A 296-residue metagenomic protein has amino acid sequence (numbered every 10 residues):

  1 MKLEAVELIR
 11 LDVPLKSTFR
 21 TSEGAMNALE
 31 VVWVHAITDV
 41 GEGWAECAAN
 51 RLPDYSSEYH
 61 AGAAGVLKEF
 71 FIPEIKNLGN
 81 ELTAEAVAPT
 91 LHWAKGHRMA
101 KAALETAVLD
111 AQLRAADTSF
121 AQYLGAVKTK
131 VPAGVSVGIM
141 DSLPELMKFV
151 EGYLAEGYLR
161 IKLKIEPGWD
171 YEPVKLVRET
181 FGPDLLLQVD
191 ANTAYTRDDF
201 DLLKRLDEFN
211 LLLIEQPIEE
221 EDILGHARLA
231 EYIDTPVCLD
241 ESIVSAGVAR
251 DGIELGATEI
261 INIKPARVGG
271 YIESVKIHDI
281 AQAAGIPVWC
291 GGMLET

Functional and structural regions predicted by a protein language model:
M1-L187, N192-R197, K204-E208, Y232: N-terminal capping/lid subdomain adjacent to the active-site entrance of alpha/beta enzymes
L163, G168-L294: Catalytic core of soluble alpha/beta enzymes
